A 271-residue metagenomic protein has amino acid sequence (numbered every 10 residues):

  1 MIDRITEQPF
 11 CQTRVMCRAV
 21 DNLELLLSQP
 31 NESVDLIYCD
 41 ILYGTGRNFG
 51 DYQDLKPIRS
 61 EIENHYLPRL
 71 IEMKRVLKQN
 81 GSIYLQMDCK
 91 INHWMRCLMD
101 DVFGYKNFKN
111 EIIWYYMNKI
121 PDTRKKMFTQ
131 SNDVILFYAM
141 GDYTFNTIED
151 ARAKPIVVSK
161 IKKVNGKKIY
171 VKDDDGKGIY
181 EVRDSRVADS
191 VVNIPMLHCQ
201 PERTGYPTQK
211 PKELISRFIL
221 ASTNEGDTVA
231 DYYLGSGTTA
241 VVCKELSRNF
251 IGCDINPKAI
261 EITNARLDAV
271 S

Functional and structural regions predicted by a protein language model:
M1-V270: Core catalytic lobe of class I
